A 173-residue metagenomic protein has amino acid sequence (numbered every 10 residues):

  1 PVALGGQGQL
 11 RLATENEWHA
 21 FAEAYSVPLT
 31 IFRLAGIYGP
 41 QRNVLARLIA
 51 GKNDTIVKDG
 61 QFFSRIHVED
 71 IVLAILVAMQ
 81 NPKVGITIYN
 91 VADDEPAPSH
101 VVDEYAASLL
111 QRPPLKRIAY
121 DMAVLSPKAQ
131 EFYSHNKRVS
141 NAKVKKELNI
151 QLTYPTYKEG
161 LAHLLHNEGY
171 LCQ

Functional and structural regions predicted by a protein language model:
V2-T30: Active-site Tyr-X1-5-Lys
Q9, I66, A97, V139 (+1 more regions): Residue-level signal for the nucleotide or nucleotide-sugar donor/cofactor binding architecture
L12, Y25-V27, I37-L48, V77-Y89 (+2 more regions): Glycine/proline-rich active-site loop of Rossmann-fold NAD(P)-dependent oxidoreductases
A20-F63, V68: NAD(P)-dependent short-chain dehydrogenase/reductase
I71, I75, V91, V102 (+2 more regions): Non-catalytic, hydrophobic alpha-helical segments
A74-V77, N81-A129: Mid/C-terminal beta-alpha module of Rossmann-like enzyme folds, strongest in SDR-family dehydrogenases/epimerases
E104, A123-Q151: Conserved C-terminal active-site "lid" loop/helix of NAD(P)H-dependent oxidoreductases that clamps the redox cofactor
P155-Q173: Amphipathic terminal alpha-helices
